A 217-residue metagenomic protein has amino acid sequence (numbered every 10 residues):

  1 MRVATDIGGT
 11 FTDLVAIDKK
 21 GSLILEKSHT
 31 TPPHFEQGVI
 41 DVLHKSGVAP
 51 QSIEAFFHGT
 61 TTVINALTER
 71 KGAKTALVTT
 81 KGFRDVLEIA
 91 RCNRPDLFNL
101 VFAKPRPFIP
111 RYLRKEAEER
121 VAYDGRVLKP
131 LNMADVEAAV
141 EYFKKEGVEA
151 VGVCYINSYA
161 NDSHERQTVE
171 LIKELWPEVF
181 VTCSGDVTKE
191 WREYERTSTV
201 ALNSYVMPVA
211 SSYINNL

Functional and structural regions predicted by a protein language model:
M1-L217: N-terminally biased helix-coil "hinge/interface" segments that flank
